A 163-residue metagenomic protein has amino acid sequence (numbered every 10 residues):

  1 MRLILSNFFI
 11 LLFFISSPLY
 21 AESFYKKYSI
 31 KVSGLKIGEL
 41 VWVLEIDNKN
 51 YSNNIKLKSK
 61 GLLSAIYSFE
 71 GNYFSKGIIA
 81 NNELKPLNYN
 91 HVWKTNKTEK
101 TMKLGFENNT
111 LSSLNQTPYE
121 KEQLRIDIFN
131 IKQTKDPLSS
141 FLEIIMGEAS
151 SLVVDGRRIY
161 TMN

Functional and structural regions predicted by a protein language model:
M1-F8: Bacterial N-terminal signal peptides that target proteins for export
L3, V32, L124-I128: Hydrophobic transmembrane signal anchors and adjacent membrane-proximal interface regions, especially in viral
L5, S29, Y160-T161: Sequence-pattern detector for short linear motifs and compositional/periodic biases rather than a specific fold
F8-F9, P18-L19: Cleavable N-terminal signal peptides
F13-F14: Hydrophobic core
L19-K103: N-terminal cleavable signal peptides for secretion/export
E99-N163: Solvent-exposed helix/loop surface patches that form functional interfaces
